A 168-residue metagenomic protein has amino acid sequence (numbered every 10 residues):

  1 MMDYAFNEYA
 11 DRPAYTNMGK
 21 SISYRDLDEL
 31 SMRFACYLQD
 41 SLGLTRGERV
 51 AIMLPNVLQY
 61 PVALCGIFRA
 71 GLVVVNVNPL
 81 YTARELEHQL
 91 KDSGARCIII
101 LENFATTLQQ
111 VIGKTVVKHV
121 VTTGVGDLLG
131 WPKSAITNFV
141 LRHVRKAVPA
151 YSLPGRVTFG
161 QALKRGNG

Functional and structural regions predicted by a protein language model:
Y4-A10: Flexible acidic/glycine-rich loop/turn elements at helix↔coil and beta-strand↔loop transitions within catalytic cores
D11-V57, P61-C65, T82-E87, T158-Q161: Conserved AMP-binding/adenylate-forming core of the ANL superfamily
R25, V121-G124, G166: Residues at the C-termini of beta-strands that transition into short coil/loop
R69-Q161: Structural core segment of the AMP-binding/adenylate-forming
A105, R165-G168: Short, intrinsically disordered, charge-balanced linker/junction segments flanking boundaries in proteins
